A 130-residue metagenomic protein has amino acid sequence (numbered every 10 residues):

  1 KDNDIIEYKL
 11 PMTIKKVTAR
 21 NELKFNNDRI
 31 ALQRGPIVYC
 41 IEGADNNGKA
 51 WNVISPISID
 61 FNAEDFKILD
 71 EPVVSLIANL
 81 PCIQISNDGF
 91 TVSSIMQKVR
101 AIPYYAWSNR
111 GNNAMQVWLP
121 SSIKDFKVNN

Functional and structural regions predicted by a protein language model:
I5-N130: C-terminal beta-rich recognition modules with glycine/proline-rich loops and embedded aromatic residues
